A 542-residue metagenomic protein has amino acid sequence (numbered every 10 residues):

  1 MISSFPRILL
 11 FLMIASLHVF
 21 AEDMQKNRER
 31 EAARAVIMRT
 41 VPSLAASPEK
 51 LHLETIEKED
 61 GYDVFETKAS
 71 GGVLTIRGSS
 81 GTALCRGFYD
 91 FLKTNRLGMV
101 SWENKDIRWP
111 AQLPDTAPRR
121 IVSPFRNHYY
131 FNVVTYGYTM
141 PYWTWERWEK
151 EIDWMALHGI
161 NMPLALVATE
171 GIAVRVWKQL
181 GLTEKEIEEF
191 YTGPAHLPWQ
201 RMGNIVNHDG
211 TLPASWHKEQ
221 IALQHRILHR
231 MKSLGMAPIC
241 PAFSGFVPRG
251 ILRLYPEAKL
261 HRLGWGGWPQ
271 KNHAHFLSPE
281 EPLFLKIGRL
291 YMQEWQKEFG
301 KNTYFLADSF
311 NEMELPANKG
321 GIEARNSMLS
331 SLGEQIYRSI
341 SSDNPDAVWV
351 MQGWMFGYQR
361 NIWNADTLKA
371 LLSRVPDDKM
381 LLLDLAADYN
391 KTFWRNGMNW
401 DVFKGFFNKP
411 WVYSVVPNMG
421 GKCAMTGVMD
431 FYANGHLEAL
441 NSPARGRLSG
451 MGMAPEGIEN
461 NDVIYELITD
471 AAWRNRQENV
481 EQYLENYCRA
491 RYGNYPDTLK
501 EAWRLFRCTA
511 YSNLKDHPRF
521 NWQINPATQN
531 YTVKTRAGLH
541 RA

Functional and structural regions predicted by a protein language model:
S3-F11: Sec-dependent signal peptide recognition, specifically the positively charged N-region followed immediately by
F11-F20: Hydrophobic h-region of N-terminal signal peptides that target proteins for export in Gram-negative bacteria
E22-F125: Contiguous, structured surface segment used for ligand recognition
D23, V73-G78, G137-Y142, A214 (+1 more regions): Second-shell loop/turn segments in exported
M99, K105-P114, F131-T135, A156 (+2 more regions): Catalytic-core regions of glycoside hydrolase
R119, W143-E146: Catalytic and substrate-binding clefts that recognize carbohydrates or anionic sugar/phosphate headgroups
F125-T144, M155: Active-site-adjacent substrate/metal-binding segments within catalytic domains of carbohydrate-active enzymes
A510, N521-A542: C-terminal functional modules
